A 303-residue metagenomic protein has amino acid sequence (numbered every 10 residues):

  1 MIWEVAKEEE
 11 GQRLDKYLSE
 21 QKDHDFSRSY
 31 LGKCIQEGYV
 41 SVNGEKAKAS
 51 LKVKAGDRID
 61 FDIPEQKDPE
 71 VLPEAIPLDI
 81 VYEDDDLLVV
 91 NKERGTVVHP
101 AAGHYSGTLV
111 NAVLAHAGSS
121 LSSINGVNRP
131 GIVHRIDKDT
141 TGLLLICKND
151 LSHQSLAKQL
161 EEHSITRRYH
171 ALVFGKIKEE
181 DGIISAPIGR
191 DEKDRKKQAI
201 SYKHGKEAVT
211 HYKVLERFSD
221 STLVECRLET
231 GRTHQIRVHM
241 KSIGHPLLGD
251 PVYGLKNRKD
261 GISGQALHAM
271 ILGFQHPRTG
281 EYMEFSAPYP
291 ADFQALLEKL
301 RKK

Functional and structural regions predicted by a protein language model:
M1-G189, D292-K299: RNA pseudouridine synthases
G44, I63, V238, K256-N257: Conserved "cap/hinge" positions at secondary-structure junctions
K48-K52, E225, G264: Short, surface-exposed secondary-structure edge patches
I80, V173, H211-V214, L247: Conserved hydrophobic positions within beta-strands
V90, V238, G249: Active-site flanking residues adjacent to catalytic metal/cofactor-binding acidic residues
G126-K158, T166, H170, S185 (+2 more regions): The conserved catalytic core of RNA pseudouridine synthases
A199, L248-G261: Short, surface-exposed loop/helix-turn segments at secondary-structure junctions that function as lids/hinges flanking
G261-A269: Active-site-adjacent capping/gating segments
